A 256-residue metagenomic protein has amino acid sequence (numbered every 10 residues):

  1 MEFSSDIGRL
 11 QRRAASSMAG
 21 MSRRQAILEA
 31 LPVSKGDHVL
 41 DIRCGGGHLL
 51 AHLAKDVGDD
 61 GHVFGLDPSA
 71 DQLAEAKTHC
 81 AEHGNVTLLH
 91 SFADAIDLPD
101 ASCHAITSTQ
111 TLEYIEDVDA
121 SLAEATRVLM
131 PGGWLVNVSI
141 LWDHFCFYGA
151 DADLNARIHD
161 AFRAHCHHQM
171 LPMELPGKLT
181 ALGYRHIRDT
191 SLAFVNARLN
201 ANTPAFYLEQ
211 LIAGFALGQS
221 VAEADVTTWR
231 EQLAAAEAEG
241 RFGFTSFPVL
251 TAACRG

Functional and structural regions predicted by a protein language model:
M1-D37, H48-D56, D71-E75, H79: Conserved class I S-adenosyl-L-methionine
E2-R9, R13, I187-G243: C-terminal helical/coil "lid" or tail adjacent to the Rossmann-like core of SAM-dependent
H38-I42, G46-A95: Class I SAM-dependent methyltransferase SAM/SAH-binding core
D59-D60, L129-W134: Short glycine-dipeptide loop
D94-A105: A short acidic, Gly/Pro-enriched loop at the edge of an enzyme's catalytic core that lines a small-molecule cofactor
H104-D117: A short SAM/SAH-binding and catalytic strip from SAM-dependent methyltransferases
D119-P131: A short glycine-rich, Lys/Arg-flanked "PGG" loop and its adjoining helix->strand segment in the class I
V136-A201: Conserved catalytic/acceptor-binding region of the Class I
